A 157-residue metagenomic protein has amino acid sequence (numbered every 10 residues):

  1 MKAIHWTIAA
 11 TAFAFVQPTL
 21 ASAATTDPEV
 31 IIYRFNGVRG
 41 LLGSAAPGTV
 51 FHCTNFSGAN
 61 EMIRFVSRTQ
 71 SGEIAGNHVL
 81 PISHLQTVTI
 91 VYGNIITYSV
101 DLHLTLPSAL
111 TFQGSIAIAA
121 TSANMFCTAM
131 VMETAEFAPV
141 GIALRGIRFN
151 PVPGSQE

Functional and structural regions predicted by a protein language model:
M1-I8: Bacterial N-terminal signal peptides that target proteins for export
A9-A12, V152: Enrichment for repetitive, rod-forming helical segments
F13-A21: C-terminal segment of classical bacterial N-terminal signal peptides
L20-E157: Gly/Pro-rich, tryptophan- and cysteine-flecked surface segments typical of secreted/extracellular proteins
